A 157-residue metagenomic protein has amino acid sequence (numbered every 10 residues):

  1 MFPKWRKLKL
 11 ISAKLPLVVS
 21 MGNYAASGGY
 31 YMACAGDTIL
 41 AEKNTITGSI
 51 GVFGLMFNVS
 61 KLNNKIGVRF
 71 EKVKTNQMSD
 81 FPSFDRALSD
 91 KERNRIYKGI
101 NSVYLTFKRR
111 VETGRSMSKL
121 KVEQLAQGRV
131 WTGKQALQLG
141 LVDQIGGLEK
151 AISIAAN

Functional and structural regions predicted by a protein language model:
M1-L15, V19-G114: Small-residue-centered hinge/linker elements
K9-K14, V19, E92-N157: Assembly/oligomerization interface modules of large self-assembling protein complexes
